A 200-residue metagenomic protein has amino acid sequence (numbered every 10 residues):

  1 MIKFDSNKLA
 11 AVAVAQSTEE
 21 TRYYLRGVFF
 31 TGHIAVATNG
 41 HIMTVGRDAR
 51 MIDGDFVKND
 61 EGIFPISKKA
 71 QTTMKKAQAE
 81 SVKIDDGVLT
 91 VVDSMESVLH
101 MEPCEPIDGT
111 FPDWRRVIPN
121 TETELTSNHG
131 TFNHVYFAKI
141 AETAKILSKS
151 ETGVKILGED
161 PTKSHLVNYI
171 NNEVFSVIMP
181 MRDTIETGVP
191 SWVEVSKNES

Functional and structural regions predicted by a protein language model:
M1-S200: DNA polymerase processivity clamps
